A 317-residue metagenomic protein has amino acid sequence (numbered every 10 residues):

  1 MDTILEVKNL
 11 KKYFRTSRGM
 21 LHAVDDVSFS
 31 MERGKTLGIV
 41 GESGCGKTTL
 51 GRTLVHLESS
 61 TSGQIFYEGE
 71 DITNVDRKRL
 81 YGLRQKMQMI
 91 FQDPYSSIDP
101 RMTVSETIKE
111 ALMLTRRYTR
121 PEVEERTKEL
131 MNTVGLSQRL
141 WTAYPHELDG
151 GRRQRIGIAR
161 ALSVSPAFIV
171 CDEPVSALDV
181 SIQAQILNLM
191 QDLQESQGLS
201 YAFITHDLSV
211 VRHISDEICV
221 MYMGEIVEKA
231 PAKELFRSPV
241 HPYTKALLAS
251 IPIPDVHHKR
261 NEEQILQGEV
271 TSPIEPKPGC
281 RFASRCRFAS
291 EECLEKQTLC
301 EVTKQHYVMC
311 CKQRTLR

Functional and structural regions predicted by a protein language model:
M20, A232-R317: Charged, flexible cofactor/metal-binding loops and thiol motifs
V55: Helix-to-loop junction immediately C-terminal to a conserved catalytic motif
G63-D71: Conserved ABC transporter NBD signature motif
D71, P121-R139, L248-A249: Conserved ABC ATPase "signature" region
Y144-L148, R152: Conserved ABC ATPase signature
S163-A167: A short, proline-enriched helix->beta-strand linker immediately N-terminal to the Walker B motif in ABC-type P-loop
V170, P174-L178, I182-K259: P-loop NTP-binding/switch modules centered on Walker-like glycine-rich loops
